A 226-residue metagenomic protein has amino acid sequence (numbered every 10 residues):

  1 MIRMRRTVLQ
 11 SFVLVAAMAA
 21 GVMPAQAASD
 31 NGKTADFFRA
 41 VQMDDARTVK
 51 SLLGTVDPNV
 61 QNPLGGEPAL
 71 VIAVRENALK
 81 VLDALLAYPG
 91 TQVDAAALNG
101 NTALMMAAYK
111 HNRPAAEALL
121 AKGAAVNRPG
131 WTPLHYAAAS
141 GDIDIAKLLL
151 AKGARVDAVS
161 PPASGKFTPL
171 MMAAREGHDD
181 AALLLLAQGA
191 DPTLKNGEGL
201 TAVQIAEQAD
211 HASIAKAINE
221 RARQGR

Functional and structural regions predicted by a protein language model:
I2, P24-V56, L64-V71, R75 (+6 more regions): Intrinsically disordered, low-complexity regulatory segments in ankyrin-centric signaling systems
I2-F12: Bacterial N-terminal signal peptides that target proteins for export
I2-R3, A25-R39, K152, A187-D191 (+2 more regions): Ankyrin-repeat-protein effector appendages
S11-G21: Bacterial N-terminal signal peptides
N31-F37, Q61-A69, A96-T102, N127-P133 (+2 more regions): Ankyrin-repeat boundary/"N-cap" motif
R39-D44, V71-A78, M106-N112, Y136-D142 (+2 more regions): Ankyrin repeat A-helix N-terminal signature
R47-T48, K80-V81, P114-A115, D144-I145 (+2 more regions): Conserved ankyrin/ankyrin-like repeat signature
K50-P58, D83-Q92, E117-A125, K147-V156 (+2 more regions): Ankyrin repeat domain, specifically the short helix-to-loop turn at the C-terminus of the second helix of each repeat
